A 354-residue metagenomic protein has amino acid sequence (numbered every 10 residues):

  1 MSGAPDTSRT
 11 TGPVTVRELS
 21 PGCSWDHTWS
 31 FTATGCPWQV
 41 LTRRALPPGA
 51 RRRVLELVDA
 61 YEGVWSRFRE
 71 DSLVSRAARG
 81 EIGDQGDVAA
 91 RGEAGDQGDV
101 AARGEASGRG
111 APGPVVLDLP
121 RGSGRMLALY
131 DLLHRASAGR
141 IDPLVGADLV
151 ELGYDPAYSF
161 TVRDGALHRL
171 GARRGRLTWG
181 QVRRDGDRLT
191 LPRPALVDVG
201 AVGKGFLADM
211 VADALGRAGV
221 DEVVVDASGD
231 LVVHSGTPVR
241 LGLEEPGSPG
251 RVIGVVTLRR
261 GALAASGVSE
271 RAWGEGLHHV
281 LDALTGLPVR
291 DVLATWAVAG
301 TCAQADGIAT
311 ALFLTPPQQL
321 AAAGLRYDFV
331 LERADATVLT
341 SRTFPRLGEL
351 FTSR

Functional and structural regions predicted by a protein language model:
M1-R354: Mature catalytic core of soluble alpha/beta enzymes
